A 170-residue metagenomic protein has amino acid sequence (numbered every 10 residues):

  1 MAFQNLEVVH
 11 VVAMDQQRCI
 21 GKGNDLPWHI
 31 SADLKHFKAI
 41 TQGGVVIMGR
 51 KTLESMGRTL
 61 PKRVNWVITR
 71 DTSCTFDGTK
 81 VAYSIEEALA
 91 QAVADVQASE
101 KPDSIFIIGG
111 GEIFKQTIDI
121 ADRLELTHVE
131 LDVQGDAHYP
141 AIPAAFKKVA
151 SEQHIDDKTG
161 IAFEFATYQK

Functional and structural regions predicted by a protein language model:
F3-E7, V11-D95, S99-K170: Flexible, gly/pro- and Lys/Arg-enriched active-site loops
